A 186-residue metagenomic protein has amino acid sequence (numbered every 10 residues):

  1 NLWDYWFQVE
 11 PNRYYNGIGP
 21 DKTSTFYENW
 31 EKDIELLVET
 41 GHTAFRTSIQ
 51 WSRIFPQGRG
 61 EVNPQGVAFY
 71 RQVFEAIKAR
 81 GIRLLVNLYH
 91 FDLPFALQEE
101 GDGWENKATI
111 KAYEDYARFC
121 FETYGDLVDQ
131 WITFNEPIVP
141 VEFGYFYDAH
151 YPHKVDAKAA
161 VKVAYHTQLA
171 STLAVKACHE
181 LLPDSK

Functional and structural regions predicted by a protein language model:
N1-N63, V67, V73-A76, R80: N-terminal structural segment of carbohydrate-active enzymes
N1-R13, Q57-G58, A68-K186: Active-site region of glycoside hydrolase catalytic domains
